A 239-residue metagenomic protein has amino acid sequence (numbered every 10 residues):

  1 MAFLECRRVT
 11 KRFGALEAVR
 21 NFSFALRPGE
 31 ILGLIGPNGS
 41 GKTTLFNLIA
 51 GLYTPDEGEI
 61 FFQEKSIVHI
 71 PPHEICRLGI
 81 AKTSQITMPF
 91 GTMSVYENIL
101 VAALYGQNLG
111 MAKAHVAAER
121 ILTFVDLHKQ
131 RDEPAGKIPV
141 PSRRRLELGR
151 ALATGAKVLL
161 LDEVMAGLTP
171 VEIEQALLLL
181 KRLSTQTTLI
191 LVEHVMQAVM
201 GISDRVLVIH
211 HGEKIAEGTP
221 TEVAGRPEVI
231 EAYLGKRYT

Functional and structural regions predicted by a protein language model:
A2-T239: Glycine-rich phosphate-binding loops of nucleotide-dependent enzymes
